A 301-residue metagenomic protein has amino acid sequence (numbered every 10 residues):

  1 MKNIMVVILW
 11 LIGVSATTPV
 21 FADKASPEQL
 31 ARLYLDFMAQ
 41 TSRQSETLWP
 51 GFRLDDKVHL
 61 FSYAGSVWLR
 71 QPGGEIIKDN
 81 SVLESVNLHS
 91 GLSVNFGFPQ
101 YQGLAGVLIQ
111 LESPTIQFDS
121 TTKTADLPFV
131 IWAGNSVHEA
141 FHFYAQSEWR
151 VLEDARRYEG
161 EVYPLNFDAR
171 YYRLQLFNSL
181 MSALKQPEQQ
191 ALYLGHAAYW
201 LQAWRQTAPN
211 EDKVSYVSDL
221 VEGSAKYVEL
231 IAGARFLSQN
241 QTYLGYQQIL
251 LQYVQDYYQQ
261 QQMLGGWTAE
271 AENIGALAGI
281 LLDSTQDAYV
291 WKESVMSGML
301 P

Functional and structural regions predicted by a protein language model:
M1-I4: Positively charged n-region of N-terminal signal peptides that target proteins for export
F21-E84, A225: N-terminal mature-domain "stem" immediately C-terminal to a signal peptide or N-terminal signal-anchor/transmembrane
I76-V130, S136: Active-site scaffold of zinc-dependent metalloenzymes
G134-S147: Active-site recognition of the HExxH zinc-binding catalytic motif
S147-T207, E211, S215-Q241, Y246-V254: Post-HExxH zinc-binding segment in Zn-dependent metallohydrolases
P209-Q239, Q248-P301: Active-site-proximal alpha-helical
